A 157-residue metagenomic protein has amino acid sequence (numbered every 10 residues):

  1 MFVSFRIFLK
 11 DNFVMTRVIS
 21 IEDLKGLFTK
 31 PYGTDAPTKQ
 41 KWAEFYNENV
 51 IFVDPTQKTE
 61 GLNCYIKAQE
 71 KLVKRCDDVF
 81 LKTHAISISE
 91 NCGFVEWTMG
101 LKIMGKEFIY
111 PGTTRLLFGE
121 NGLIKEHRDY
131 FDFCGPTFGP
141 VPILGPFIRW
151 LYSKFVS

Functional and structural regions predicted by a protein language model:
M1-V14: Short, Lys/Arg-enriched N-terminal segments with co-localized hydrophobic residues within the first ~10-30 amino acids
I7-F8, I19, K125: Short linear motifs centered on Gly/Pro in flexible linkers and helix caps
T16-E48: Short acidic-aromatic low-complexity motifs
S20-K30, Q69, L81, G112-T114: A generic structural signal for ordered secondary structure
K30, T56-K58, L101-K102: Short histidine/acidic/glycine/proline-rich micro-motifs that form metal- and phosphate-coordinating active-site loops
Y32-D35, D54, G105: Flexible interhelical turns and helix-capping residues at alpha-helix boundaries within structured domains
K39-N91: A solvent-exposed, acidic/Ser-Thr-rich amphipathic alpha-helical stretch
K74-F80, S87-S157: A beta-strand edge to alpha-helix "cap/lid" segment located at domain peripheries
